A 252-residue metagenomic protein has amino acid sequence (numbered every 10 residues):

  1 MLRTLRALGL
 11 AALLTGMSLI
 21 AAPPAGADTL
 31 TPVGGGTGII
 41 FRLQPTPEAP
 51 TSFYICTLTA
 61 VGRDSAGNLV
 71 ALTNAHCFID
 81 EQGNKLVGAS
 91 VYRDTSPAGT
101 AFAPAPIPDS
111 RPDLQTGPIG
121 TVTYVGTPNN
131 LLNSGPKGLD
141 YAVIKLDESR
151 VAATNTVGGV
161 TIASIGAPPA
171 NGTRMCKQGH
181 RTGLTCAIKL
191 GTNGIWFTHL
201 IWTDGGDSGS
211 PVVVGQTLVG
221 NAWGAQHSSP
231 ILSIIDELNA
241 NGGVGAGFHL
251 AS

Functional and structural regions predicted by a protein language model:
M1-A27: Secretory targeting and sorting signals
R6-L8, M17, N130, I162-A163 (+2 more regions): Generic hydrophobic-segment detector
L10-L14, T31, T51, A66: Structured catalytic/translocation cores of nucleotide/phosphate-coupled proteins
S18, A49, S134-G135, T203: Sterically constrained small-residue positions within well-ordered secondary structures of folded domains
P24-S52, G88-I119, D147, I234-S252: Composition-driven, intrinsically disordered low-complexity tracts enriched in small residues
I39-T57, A153-V160, H180-S252: Active-site region of chymotrypsin-like
P50-T192, V214: Serine endopeptidase catalytic core focused on the charge-relay Asp
